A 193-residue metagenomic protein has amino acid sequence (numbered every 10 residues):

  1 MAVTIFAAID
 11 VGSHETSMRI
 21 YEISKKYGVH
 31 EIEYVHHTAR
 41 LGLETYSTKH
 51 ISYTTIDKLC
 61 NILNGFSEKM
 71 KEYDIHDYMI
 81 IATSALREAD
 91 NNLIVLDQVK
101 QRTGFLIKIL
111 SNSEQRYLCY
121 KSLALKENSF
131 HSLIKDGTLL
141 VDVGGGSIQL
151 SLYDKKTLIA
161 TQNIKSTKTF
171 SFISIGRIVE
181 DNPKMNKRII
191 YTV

Functional and structural regions predicted by a protein language model:
A2, N112-T138: Conserved phosphate-binding catalytic cores of ATP/NTP-utilizing and phosphoryl-transfer enzymes
A2-V29, S132-T161: Gly/Thr-rich phosphate-binding beta-strand-loop-beta motif of the actin/hexokinase/Hsp70
H14-Y53, K155-I189: Short glycine-rich, Thr/Ser-proximal phosphate-binding strand/loop in the N-terminal lobe of ATP-dependent enzymes
D57-K69, T192-V193: Short, well-ordered amphipathic alpha-helical segments that serve as non-catalytic structural scaffolds within diverse
K69-D97: Short beta-strand-loop/turn "lid" adjacent to the catalytic site in phosphate-handling enzymes
N92-I94, Y120-S122, S151-D154: Short acidic, glycine/serine/threonine-rich loops at helix termini
G104-L110: A glycine-rich helix N-cap at a beta->alpha junction
I134, I190-V193: Phosphate-interacting basic helix/loop segments used at nucleotide- and nucleic-acid interfaces
